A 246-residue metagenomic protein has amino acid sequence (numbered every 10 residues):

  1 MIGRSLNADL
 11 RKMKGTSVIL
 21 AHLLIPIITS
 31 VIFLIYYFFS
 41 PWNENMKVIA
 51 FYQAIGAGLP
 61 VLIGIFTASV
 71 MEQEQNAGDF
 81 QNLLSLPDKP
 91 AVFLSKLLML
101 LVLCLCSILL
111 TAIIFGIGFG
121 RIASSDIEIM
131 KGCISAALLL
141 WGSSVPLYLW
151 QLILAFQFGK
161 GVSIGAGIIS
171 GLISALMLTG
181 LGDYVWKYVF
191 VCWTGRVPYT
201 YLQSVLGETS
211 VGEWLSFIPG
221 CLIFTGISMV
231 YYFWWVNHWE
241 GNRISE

Functional and structural regions predicted by a protein language model:
M1-L23, G241-S245: Aromatic- and glycine-rich beta-strand/loop motifs that create alpha-glucan
A21-I25, L94-S95, A166, G220: Hydrophobic core positions of alpha-helical segments in small-molecule transporters and transporter systems
T29-L62, T67, L97-K160, I168 (+1 more regions): Secretory targeting signals
S40, E72-Q75, D79, G118-D126 (+5 more regions): Membrane-interfacial segments
S40-W42, I164, I169-E246: Terminal transmembrane helical anchor/hairpin motif
A68-V102: Helix-loop-helix units of permease transmembrane domains in multi-pass membrane transporters, especially ABC
